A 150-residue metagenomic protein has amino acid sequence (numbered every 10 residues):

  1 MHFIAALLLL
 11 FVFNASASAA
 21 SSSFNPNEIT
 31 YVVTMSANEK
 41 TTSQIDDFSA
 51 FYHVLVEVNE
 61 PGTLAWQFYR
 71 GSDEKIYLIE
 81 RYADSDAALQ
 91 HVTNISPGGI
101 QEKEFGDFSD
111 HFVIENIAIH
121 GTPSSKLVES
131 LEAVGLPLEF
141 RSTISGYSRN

Functional and structural regions predicted by a protein language model:
M1-H2: N-terminal hydrophobic targeting signals that begin at the initiator methionine
A5-N14: Bacterial N-terminal signal peptides
A17-I76, A83-T93, D110-N150: Short S/T/G/P-rich N-terminal loop/turn motif that feeds into the first structured element of a domain
S96-V113: Outer-membrane beta-barrel domain signature
